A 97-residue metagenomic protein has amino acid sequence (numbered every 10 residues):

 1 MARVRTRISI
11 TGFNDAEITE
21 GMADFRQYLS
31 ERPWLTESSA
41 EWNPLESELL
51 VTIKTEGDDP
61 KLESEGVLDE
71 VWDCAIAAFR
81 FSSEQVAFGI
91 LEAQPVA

Functional and structural regions predicted by a protein language model:
M1-E20: Short, extreme N-terminal segment that most often corresponds to the first beta-strand
R3-R7, E48-L50, Q85, I90: Broad gene-expression machinery/nucleic-acid interaction feature
I8, F25, L29, L49-I53 (+2 more regions): Extended hydrophobic/Leu-rich segments
A16-W34: Short amphipathic alpha-helix segments
D24-R26, E41, E56, S83: Generic preference for flexible, low-structure residues
P33-E70: Short, intrinsically disordered low-complexity segments
T55-A97: Charged interaction segments
